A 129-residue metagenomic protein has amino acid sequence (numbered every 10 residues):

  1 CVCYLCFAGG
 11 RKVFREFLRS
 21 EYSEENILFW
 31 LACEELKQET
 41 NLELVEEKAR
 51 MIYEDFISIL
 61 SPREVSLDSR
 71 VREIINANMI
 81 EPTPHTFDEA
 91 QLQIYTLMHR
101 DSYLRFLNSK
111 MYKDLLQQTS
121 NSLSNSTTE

Functional and structural regions predicted by a protein language model:
C1-E129: Intrinsically disordered, low-complexity segments enriched in serine/threonine/proline and acidic residues
